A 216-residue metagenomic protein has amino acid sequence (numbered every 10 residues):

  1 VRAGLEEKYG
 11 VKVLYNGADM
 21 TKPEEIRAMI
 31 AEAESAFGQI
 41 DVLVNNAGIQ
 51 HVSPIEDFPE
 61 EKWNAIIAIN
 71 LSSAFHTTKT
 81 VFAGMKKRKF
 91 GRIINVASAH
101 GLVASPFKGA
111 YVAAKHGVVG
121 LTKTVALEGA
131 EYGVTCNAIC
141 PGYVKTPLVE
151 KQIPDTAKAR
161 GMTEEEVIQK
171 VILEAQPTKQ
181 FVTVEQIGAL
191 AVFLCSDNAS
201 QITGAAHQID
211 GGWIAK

Functional and structural regions predicted by a protein language model:
G17-M29, E60: The beta1-alpha1 cofactor-binding region of Rossmann-like NAD(H)/NADP(H)-dependent oxidoreductases
P54-I55, K62-I67, I172: Substrate-binding pocket helix/loop in short-chain dehydrogenase/reductase
F75, F90, P177-I209, I214: C-terminal substrate-recognition "lid" of short-chain dehydrogenase/reductases
T78, A114, T122: Active-site helix of classical SDR
A83, L127-E128, S200: Alpha-helical segment proximal to the catalytic Tyr-Lys
S98: Residue(s) in the substrate-gating loop at a strand-loop-helix junction that position the organic substrate next
A130, T135, I202-G204: Short, small/polar-rich loop/turn modules that mediate ligand/substrate recognition or access, typified
